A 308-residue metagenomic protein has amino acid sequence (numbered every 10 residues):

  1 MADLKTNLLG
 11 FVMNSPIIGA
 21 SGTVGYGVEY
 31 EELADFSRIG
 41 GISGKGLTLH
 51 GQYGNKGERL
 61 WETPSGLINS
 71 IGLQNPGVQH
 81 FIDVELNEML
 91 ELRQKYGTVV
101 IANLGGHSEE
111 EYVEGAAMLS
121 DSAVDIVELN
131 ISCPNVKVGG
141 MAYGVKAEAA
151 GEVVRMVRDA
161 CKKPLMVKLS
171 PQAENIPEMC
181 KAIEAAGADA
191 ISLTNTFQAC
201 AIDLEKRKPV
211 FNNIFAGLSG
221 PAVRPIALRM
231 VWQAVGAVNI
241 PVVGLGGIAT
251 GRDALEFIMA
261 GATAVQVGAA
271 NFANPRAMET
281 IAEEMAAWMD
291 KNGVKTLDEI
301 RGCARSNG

Functional and structural regions predicted by a protein language model:
M1-V100, G106: N-terminal capping/small domains of soluble enzymes
L4, I17-A20, G40-G44, V100-L104 (+6 more regions): Hydrophobic faces of well-ordered beta-strands that scaffold small-molecule active sites in alpha/beta enzyme cores
N7, F11, I82-K95, S120 (+5 more regions): Surface-exposed amphipathic alpha-helices with a cationic face
T48-Y53, P134-V136, Q198-A201, F272-N274: Short gly/pro/ser/thr-enriched loop/turn and capping motifs at secondary-structure boundaries
G54-P64, I202-A216, I258, A270-K295: C-terminal helical cap(s) of enzyme catalytic domains, especially alpha/beta-barrels
H107-V243, R252-V267: Alpha/beta enzyme core
R224, E283-G308: Extended, intrinsically disordered, low-complexity segments
I248-R252, N274, S306: Small/polar glycine-rich anion-binding or flexible loop at a beta-alpha turn
